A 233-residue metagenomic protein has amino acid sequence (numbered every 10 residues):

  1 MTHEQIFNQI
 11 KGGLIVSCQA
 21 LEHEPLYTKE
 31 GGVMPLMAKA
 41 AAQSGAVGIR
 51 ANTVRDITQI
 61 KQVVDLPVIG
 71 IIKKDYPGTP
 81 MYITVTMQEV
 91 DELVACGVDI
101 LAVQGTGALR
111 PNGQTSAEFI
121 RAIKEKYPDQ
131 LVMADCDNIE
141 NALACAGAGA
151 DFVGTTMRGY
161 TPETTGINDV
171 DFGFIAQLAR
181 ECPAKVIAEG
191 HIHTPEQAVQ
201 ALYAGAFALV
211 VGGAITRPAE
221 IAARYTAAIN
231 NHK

Functional and structural regions predicted by a protein language model:
M1-A95, K126-V132, E140-G147: Conserved N-terminal beta1-alpha1 strand-loop-helix module at the mouth
M1-H3, L21-H23, F172-K233: Alpha/beta catalytic cores of nucleotide-metabolism and tRNA/nucleoside-modifying enzymes
Q19-L21, Q43, I72-P77, C96-R110 (+2 more regions): Glycine-rich phosphate-binding active-site loops on the catalytic face of alpha/beta enzymes
T28-K29, R50-I69, P80-M87, G105-I123 (+4 more regions): Active-site-adjacent beta->alpha loops and helix N-cap segments on the catalytic face of soluble alpha/beta enzymes
V47-G48, P67, D99-I100, L131 (+3 more regions): Residue-level detector of anion-binding/catalytic polar loops
G78-L93, D137-G149, A184, A188 (+1 more regions): Catalytic cores of alpha/beta
